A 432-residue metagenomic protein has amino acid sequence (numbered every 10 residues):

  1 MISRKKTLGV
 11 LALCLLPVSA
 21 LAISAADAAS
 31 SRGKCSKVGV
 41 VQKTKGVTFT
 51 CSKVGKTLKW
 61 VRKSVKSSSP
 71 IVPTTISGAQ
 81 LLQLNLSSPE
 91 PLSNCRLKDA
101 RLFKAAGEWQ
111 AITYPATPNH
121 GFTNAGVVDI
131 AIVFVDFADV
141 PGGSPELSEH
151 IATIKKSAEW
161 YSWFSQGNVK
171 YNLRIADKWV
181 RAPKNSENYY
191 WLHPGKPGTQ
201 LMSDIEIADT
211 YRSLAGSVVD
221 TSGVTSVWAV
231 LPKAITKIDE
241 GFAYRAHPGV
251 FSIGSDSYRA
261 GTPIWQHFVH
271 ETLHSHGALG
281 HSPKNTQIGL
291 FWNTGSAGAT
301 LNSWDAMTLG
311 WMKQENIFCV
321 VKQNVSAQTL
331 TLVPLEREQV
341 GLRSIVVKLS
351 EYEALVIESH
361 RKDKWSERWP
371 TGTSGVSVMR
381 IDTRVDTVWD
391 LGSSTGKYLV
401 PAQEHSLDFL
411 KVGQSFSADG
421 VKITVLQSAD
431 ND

Functional and structural regions predicted by a protein language model:
M1-A28: Secretory targeting and sorting signals
D27-V72, T371-S374, Q414: Tryptophan-rich substrate-binding surfaces of secreted polymer-degrading and adhesive proteins
G33, F49, L92-S93, I317: Extracellular secreted precursors and ectodomains with disulfide-bonded cysteine-rich loops/domains
G46, V127-D129, Y352, T373: Extracytoplasmic
G55-T57, F137-V140, K233-T236, A299 (+2 more regions): Acidic glycine-/aspartate-rich tracts in secreted/extracellular proteins
I71-L82, R245-Y258, T262, Q328-D432: Non-catalytic C-terminal accessory/binding modules of secreted extracellular proteins
P73-P263, F268, E367, S415 (+1 more regions): Zn2+-dependent metallopeptidase catalytic core
S226, A234-R368: Extracellular hydrolytic enzyme modules, especially secreted metalloproteases of the metzincin/thermolysin-like class
